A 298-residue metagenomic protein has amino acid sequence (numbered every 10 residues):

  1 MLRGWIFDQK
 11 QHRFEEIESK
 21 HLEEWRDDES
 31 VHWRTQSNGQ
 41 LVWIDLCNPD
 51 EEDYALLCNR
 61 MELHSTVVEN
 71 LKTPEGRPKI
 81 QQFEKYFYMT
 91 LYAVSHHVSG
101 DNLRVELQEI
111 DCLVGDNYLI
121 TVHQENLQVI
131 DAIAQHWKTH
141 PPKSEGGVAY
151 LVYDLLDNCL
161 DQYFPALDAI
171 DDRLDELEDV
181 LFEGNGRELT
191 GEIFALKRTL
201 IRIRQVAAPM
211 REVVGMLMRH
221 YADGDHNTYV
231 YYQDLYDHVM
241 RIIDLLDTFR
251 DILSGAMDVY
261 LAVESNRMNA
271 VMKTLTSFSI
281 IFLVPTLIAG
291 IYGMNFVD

Functional and structural regions predicted by a protein language model:
M1-H226, Y231-D234, H238-T248: Peripheral, non-transmembrane regulatory/ligand-interaction domains of membrane transport proteins
D237-D298: Hydrophobic alpha-helical transmembrane segments and their immediately adjacent juxtamembrane loops
